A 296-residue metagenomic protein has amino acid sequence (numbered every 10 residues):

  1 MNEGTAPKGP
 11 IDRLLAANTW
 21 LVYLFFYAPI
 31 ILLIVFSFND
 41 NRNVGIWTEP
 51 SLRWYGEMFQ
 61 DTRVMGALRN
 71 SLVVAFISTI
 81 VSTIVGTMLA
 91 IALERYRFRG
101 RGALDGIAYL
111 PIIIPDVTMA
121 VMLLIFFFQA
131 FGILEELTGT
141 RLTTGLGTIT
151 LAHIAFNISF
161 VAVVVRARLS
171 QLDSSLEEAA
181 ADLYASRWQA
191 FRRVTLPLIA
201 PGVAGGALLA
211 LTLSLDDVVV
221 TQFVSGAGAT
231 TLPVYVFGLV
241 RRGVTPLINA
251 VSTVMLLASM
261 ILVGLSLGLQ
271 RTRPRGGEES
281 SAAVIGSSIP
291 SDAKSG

Functional and structural regions predicted by a protein language model:
N2-P10, L14-A17, G100, R166-A181 (+2 more regions): C-terminal transmembrane helix and the adjacent membrane-cytosol boundary/short C-terminal tail of inner/organellar
E3-T5, N43-T48, L52, G100 (+3 more regions): Membrane-interfacial helix termini and adjacent extracytoplasmic/periplasmic loops of multi-pass transporters
G4-D12, Y55-V64, L215-T272, G296: Interhelical loop and adjacent transmembrane-helix boundary motif in polytopic membrane transport permeases
K8-Y23, M88-L123, E177: Cytoplasmic-entry segments and transmembrane alpha-helices of multi-pass inner-membrane transporters
A17-N18, Y23-I30, L110, A155 (+2 more regions): Transmembrane alpha-helices
A28-T62, Q222-A227, S280-S281: Short membrane-interfacial helix/loop motifs at transmembrane-helix boundaries
I31-R42, G202-F237: Non-cytoplasmic
T62-R95: Transmembrane alpha-helix signature in integral membrane proteins
